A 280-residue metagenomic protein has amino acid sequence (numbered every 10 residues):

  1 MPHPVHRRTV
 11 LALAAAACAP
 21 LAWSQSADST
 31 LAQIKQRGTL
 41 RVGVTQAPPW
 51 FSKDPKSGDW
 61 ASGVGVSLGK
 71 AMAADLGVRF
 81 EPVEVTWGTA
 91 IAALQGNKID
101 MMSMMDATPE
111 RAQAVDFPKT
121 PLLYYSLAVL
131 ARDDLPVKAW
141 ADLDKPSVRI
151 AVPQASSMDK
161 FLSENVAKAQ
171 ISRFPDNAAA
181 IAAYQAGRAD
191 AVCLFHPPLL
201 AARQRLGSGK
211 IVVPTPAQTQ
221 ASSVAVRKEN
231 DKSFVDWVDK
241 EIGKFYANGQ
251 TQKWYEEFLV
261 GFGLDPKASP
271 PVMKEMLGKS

Functional and structural regions predicted by a protein language model:
H6-L11: N-terminal export leaders
Q25, S157-S172, I242-S280: Ligand-binding clefts/hinges and TM-proximal coupling segments of bilobed small-molecule sensing domains
S26-M105, Q113, F258: Extracytoplasmic small-molecule ligand-binding "clamshell" domains of the periplasmic binding protein/Venus flytrap
G63-D75, L135, A141, S156 (+1 more regions): Extended ligand-binding regions for polar small-molecule ligands
P82-A92, K138, S172-A182, A186: Short helix-initiation/N-cap motifs at beta->coil->alpha
T89-A92, M105-A114, L162-E164, Q185 (+1 more regions): A ligand-binding cleft/hinge motif common to bilobed small-molecule-binding domains
L123-A131, H196, L200-I242, G261-S280: Periplasmic-binding protein-like
A131-R149: Flexible hinge/capping segments at coil-to-helix
